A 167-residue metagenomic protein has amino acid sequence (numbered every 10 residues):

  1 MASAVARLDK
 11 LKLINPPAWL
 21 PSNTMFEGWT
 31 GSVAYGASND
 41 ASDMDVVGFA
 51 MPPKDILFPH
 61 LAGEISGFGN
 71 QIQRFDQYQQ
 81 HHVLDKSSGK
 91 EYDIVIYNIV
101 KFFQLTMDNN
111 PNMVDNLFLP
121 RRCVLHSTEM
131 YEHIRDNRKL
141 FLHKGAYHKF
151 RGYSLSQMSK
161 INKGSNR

Functional and structural regions predicted by a protein language model:
M1-A2, P53-K54, N110, T128: Alpha-helix initiation/capping motif
M1-G31: Helical scaffold of the NTase/Pol beta-like nucleotidyltransferase catalytic core
K12, D43, N137-R138: Short, flexible coil/linker elements and helix-boundary hinge sites characteristic of intrinsically disordered
P16, S38-A41, F58-H60, M113-N116 (+2 more regions): General "foldedness" signal
G28, V47, F103: Residues in well-ordered beta-strands of folded domains
Y35-Q71, D76-Q80: Catalytic metal-binding acidic patch
N70-R167: Conserved NTP/Mg2+-binding pocket subregion across the NTase superfamily
